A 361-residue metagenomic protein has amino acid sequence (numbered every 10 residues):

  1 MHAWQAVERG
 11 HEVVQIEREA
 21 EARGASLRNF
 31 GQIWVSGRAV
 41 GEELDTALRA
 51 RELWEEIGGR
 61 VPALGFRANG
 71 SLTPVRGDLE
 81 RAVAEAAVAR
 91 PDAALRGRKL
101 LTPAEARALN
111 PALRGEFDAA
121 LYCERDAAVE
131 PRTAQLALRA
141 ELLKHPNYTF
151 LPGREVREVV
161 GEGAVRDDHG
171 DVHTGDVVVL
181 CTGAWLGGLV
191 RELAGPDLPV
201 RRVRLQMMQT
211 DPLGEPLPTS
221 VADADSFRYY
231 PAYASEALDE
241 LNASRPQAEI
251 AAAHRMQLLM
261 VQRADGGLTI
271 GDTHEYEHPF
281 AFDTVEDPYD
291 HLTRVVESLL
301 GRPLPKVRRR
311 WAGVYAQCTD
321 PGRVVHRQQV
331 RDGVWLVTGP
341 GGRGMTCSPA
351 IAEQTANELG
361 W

Functional and structural regions predicted by a protein language model:
V7-R28: Glycine-rich FAD pyrophosphate-binding loop
F30-L109: Dinucleotide-binding Rossmann-like beta1-alpha1 core, especially the glycine-rich loop that anchors the ADP
G37, T182-G183, T338: Glycine-rich, N-terminal phosphate-binding loop of Rossmann-like dinucleotide-binding domains
D45-T46, T73-V83, L121-A140, D283-P288 (+1 more regions): Short beta-strand to alpha-helix junction loop
A63-T73, P103, R107-H145, T273-E277 (+2 more regions): Helix-loop-beta segment of a Rossmann-like dinucleotide-binding subdomain
A120-E162, D167-H169, H173-V177, C181: Helical element adjacent to the flavin cofactor pocket in flavoenzyme catalytic cores
V159-G161, D167, D171-Q262, H278 (+1 more regions): Flavin-dependent oxidoreductases
H254-Q257, R263-T269, E275-W361: C-terminal catalytic lobe of FAD-dependent flavoproteins
